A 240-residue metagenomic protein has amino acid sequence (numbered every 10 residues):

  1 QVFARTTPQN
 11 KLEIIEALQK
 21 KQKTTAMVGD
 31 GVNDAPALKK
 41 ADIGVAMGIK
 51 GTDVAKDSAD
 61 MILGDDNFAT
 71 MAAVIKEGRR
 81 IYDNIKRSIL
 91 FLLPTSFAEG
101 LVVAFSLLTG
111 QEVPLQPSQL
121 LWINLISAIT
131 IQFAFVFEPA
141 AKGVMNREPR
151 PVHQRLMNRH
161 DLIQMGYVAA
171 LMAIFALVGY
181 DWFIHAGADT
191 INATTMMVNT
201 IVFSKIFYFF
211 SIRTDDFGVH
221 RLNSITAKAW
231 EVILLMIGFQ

Functional and structural regions predicted by a protein language model:
Q1-A26, A46-V219: Membrane-embedded transport module
Q9-I14, G31-A41: Acidic, divalent-metal-coordinating active-site segment for phosphoryl/phosphodiester hydrolysis, typified by short
I43, I131, F239-Q240: Generic structural motif recognizing short loop/turn segments at the entrances and edges of beta-strands
F203, Y208, E231-Q240: Hydrophobic alpha-helical membrane segments
H220-E231: Cytoplasmic-side transmembrane-helix entry/capping segments in multi-pass membrane proteins
